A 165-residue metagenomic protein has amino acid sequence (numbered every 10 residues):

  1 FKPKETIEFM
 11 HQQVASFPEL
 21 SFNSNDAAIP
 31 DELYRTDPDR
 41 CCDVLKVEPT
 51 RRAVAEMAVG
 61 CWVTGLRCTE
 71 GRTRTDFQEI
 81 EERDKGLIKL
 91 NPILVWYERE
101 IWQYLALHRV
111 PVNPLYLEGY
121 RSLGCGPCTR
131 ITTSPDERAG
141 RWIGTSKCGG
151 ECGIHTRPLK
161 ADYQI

Functional and structural regions predicted by a protein language model:
F1-I165: Nucleotide-activated chemistry modules centered on ATP-dependent adenylation/adenylyltransferase
